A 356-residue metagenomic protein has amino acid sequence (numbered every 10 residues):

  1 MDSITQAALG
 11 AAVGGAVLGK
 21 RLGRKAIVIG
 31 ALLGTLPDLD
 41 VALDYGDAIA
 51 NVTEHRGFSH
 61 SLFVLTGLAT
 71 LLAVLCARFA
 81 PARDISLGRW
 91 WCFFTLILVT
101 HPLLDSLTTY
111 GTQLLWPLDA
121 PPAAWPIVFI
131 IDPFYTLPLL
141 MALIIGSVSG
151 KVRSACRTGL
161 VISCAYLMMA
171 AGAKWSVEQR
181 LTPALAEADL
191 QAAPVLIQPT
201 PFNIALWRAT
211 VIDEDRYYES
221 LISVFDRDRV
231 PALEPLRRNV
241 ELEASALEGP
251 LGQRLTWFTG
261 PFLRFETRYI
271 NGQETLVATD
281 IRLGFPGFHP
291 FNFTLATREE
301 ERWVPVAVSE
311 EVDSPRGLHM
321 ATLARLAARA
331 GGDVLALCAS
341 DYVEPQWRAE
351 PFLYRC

Functional and structural regions predicted by a protein language model:
M1-P199: N-terminal membrane-targeting hydrophobic helices
A193, L206-R208, I212-C356: Extracytosolic and intramembrane catalytic regions of membrane-associated proteins in envelope/secretory systems
P199-F202, L206: ATP/pyrophosphate-binding catalytic subdomain of soluble kinases
